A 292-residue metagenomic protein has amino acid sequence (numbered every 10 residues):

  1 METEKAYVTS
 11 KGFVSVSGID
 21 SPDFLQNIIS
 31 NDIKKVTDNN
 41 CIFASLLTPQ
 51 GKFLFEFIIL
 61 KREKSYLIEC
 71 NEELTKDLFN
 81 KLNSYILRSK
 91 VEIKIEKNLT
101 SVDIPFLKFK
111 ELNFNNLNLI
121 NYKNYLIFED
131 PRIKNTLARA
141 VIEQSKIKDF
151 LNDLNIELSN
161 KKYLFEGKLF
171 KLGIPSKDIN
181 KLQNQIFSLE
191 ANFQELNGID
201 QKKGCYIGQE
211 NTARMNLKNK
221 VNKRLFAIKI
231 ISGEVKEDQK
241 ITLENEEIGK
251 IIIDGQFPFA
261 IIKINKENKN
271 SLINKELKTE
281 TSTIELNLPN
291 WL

Functional and structural regions predicted by a protein language model:
M1-E56, L60-K64: Acidic, proline/glycine-enriched N-terminal capping motif
T3-V8, G12-S15, I59-L172, L243: Acidic, low-complexity central loop/insert segments
S15-S21, K35, I104-K110, K229-K236: Short, surface-exposed ligand-recognition loops at beta-strand->loop->(often short) alpha-helix junctions that present
N31, L74-D77, K266-E267: Short, surface-exposed beta-strand-loop junctions and turns on beta-sheet-rich folds
N39-N40, L112-K123, E234-Q239, N274: Glycine-centered loop/turn motifs
T48, E73, N290-L292: N-terminal auxiliary interaction/assembly segments of multi-subunit proteins
F53, A191-N197, Q209, A213-L292: Glycine-rich, small/acidic residue-mixed loop/short-helix segments
R139-L225: Anionic-ligand-binding alpha/beta catalytic cores of soluble enzymes and soluble regulatory domains that recognize
